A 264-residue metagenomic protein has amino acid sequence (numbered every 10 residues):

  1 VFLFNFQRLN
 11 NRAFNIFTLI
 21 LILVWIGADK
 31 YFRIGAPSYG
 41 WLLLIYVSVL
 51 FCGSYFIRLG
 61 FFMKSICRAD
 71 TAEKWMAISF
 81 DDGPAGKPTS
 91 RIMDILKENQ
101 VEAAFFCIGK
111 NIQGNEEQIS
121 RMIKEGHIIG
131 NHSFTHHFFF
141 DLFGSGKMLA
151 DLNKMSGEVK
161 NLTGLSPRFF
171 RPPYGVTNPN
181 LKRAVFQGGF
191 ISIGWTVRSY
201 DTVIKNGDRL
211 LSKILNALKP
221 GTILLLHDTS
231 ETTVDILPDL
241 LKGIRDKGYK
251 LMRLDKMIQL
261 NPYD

Functional and structural regions predicted by a protein language model:
F2-I78, G86-D94, E98, G243 (+1 more regions): N-terminal pre-catalytic segment of deacetylase/amide-hydrolase enzymes
L50-F143, K147-E158, S166, K250 (+1 more regions): Active-site beta->alpha N-cap acidic-glycine motif
D81, L96, I129-H132, M155 (+5 more regions): Conserved, mostly hydrophobic/aromatic
G83, I108-K110, F134, P173-G175 (+3 more regions): Active-site beta-loop-alpha junctions enriched in small/polar residues
A85-P88, H136-F139, V176-N180, Y200 (+1 more regions): Active-site environment of divalent metal-dependent phosphoester hydrolases
V176-N178, K182-A217, Y249-L260: His/Asp/Glu-enriched short active-site or ligand-binding loop at hydrolase and phosphoryl-transfer sites
L215-M257: Catalytic grooves of carbohydrate-active enzymes
